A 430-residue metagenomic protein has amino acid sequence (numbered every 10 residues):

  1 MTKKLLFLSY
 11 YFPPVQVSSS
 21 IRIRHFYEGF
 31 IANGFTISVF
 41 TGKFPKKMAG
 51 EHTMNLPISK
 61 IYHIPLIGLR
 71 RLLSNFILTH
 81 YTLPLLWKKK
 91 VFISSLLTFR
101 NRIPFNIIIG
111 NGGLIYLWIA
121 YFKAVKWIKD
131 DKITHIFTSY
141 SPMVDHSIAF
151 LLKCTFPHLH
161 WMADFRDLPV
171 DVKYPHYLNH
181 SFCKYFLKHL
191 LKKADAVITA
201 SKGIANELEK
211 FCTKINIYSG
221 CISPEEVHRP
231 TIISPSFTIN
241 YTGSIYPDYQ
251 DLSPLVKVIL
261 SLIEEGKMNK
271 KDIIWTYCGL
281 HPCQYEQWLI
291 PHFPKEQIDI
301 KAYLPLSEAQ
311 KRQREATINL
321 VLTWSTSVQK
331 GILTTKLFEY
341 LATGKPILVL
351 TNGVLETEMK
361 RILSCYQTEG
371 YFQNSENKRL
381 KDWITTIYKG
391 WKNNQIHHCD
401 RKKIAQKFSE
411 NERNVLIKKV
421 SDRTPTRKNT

Functional and structural regions predicted by a protein language model:
M1-R70, A196, A205, L262 (+1 more regions): N-terminal subdomain of nucleotide-sugar transferases
H25, I107, N111, I115-V125 (+4 more regions): Membrane-proximal helix-turn-helix segments that form the acceptor-binding/catalytic region of lipid-linked
T41, Y62, V170, H180 (+3 more regions): Donor nucleotide-sugar binding/catalytic pocket of nucleotide-sugar-dependent glycosyltransferases
G42-I115: A conserved catalytic-core segment of Leloir-type glycosyltransferases
I232-Q250, V256: Conserved donor-binding/catalytic core segment of Leloir-type glycosyltransferases
Q250-S253, P305-S307, K311-R312, N319-F338 (+1 more regions): Nucleotide-sugar-dependent
D272, Y277-G279, Q284-Q310, Q367: Nucleotide-activated donor-binding/catalytic signature segment of Leloir-type glycosyltransferases, i.e., the conserved
F372-D382, Y388-S421: A charged, aromatic-enriched C-terminal amphipathic alpha-helix characteristic of glycosyltransferases across folds
